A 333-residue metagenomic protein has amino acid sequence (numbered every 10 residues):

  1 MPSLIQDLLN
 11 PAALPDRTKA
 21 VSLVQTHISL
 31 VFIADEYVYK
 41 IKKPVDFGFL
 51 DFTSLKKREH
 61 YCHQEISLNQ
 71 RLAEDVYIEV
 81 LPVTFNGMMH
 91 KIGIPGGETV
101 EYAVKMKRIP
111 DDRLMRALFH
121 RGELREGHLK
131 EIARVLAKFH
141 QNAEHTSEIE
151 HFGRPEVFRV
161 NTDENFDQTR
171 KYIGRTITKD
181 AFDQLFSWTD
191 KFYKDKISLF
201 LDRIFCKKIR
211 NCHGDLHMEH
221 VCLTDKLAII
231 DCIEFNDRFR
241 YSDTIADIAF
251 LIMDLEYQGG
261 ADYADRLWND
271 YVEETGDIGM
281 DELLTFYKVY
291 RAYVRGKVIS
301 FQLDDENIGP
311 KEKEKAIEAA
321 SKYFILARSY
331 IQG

Functional and structural regions predicted by a protein language model:
M1-V104, T224-L227, R238: Conserved NTP-binding catalytic cores of kinases and kinase-like/nucleotidyltransferase enzymes across multiple kinase
F49-K56, K91-G97, V104-R108, D112-M218 (+1 more regions): ATP-dependent phospho-/nucleotidyl transfer catalytic cores
